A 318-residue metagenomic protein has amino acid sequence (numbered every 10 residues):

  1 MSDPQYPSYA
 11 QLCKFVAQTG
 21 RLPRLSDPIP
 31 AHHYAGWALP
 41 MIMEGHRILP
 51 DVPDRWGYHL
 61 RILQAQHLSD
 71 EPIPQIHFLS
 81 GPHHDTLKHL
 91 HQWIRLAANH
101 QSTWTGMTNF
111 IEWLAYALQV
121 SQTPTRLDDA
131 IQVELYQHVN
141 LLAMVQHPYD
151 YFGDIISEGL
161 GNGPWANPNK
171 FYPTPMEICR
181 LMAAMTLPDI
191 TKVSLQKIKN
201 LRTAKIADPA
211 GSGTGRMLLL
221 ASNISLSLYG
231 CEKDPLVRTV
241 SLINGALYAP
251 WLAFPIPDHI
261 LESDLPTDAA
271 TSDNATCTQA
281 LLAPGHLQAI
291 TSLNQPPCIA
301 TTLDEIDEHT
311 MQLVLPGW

Functional and structural regions predicted by a protein language model:
M1-G36, Q196, L282, T291 (+1 more regions): Glycine- and charge-rich intrinsically disordered segments
S2-L160: A short N-terminal interaction module
H91, R95, V133-Q137, G163 (+3 more regions): Generic alpha-helix detector with strongest preference for long hydrophobic helices that associate with membranes
T103-G106, K170-T174, Y229: Short, surface-exposed helix-loop/turn micro-motifs enriched in polar/charged residues
D150-P188: Class I SAM-dependent transferase core
P175-A275: Conserved S-adenosyl-L-methionine
L242-W318: S-adenosylmethionine
